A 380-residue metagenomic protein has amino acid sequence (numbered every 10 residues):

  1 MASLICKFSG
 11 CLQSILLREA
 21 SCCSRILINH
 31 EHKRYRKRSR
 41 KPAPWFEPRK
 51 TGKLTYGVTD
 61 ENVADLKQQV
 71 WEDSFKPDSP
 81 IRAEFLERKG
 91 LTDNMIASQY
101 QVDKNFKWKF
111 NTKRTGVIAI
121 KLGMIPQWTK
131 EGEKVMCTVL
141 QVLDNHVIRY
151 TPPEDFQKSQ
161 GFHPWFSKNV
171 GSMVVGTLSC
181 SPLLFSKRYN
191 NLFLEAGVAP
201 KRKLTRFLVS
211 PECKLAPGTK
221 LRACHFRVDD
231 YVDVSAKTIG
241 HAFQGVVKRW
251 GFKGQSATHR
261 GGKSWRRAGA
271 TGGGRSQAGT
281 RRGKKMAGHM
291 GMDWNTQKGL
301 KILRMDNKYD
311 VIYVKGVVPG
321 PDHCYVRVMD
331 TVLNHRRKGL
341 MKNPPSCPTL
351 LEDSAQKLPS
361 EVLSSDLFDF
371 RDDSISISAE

Functional and structural regions predicted by a protein language model:
M1-C23: N-terminal chloroplast transit peptides
L27-E380: Extended basic (Lys/Arg/His-rich) segments that typically form rRNA-contacting surfaces in ribosomal proteins
